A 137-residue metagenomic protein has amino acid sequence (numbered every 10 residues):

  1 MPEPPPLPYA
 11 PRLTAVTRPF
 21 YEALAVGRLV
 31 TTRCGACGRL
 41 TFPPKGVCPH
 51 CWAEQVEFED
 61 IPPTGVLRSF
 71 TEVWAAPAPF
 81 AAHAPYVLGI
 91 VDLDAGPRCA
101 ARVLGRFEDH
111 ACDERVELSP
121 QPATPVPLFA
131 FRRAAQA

Functional and structural regions predicted by a protein language model:
R28-T31, G38, K45: Residues immediately within or flanking Cys/His clusters that coordinate Zn2+ in small zinc-binding modules
G35-G38, W52: Cys/His-coordinated zinc-binding microdomains
F42, Q55-E57: Short functional micro-motifs and their immediate structural scaffolds
G65-L67, V103: Conserved hydrophobic positions within beta-strands
F70-A75, G96, A123-T124: Short, conserved beta-turn/loop elements at beta-strand boundaries and strand-helix junctions
P97-F107: Beta-strand/loop nucleic-acid-binding surfaces
G105-L118: Short nucleic-acid-contacting surface segments enriched for D/E, G, S/T with interspersed K/R
Q121-A137: OB-fold/S1-family single-stranded nucleic acid-binding modules
